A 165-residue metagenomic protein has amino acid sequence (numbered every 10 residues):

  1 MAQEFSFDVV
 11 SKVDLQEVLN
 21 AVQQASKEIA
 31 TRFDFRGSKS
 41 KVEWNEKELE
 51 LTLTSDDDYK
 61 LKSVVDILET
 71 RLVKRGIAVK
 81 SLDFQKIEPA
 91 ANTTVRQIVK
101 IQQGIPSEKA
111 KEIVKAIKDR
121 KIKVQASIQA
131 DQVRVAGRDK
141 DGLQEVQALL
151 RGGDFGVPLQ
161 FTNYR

Functional and structural regions predicted by a protein language model:
M1-G37: N-terminal, positively charged regions that mediate nucleic acid binding
A2-Q3, F7, E43, R96-R165: Positively charged, low-complexity, intrinsically disordered RNA-binding extensions
F5-S11, E48-S55, N92-I101: Short, hydrophobic beta-strand segments
Q16-V18, Y59-V64, I105-K109, G142-L143: Short, conserved charged micro-motifs
L19-D34, L68-E69, P106-K118: Short amphipathic alpha-helix segments
F33-S40, V79-Q85, A110-I122: Short amphipathic beta-strand starts and helix->beta connectors
F35-I67: N-terminal, charged amphipathic alpha-helical interaction modules
Y59-I98: Helix-adjacent hinge/juxtasegments
